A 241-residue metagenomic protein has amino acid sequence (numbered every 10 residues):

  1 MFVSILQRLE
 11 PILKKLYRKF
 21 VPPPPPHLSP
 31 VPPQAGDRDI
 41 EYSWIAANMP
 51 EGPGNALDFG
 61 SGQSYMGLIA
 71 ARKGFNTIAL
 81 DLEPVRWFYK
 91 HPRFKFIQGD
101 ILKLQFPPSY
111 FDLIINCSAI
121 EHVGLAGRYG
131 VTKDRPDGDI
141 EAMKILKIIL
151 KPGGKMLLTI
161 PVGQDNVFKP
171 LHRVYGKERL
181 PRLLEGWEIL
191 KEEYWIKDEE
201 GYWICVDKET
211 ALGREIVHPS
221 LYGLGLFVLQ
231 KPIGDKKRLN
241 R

Functional and structural regions predicted by a protein language model:
P11-M49: Class I SAM-dependent methyltransferase Rossmann-like catalytic core, especially the SAM/SAH-binding loop
L57, S61-K103: Class I SAM-dependent methyltransferase SAM/SAH-binding core
K73, F96, K177-R241: A C-terminal cap/extension of S-adenosyl-L-methionine-dependent methyltransferases that defines the acceptor-substrate
L102-I114: A short acidic, Gly/Pro-enriched loop at the edge of an enzyme's catalytic core that lines a small-molecule cofactor
I115, G124: A conserved beta-strand element that flanks and buttresses the S-adenosyl-L-methionine
C117-I120, T159: Residues lining the SAM
D134-P152: A short glycine-rich, Lys/Arg-flanked "PGG" loop and its adjoining helix->strand segment in the class I
G154-P161: Conserved beta-strand signature within the Rossmann-like core of class I S-adenosyl-L-methionine
